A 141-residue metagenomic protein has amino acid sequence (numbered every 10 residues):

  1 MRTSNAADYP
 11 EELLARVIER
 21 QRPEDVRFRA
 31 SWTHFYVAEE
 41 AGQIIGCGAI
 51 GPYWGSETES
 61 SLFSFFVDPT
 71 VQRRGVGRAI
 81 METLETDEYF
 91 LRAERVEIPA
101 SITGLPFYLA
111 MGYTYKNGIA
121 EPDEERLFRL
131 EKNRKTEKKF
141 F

Functional and structural regions predicted by a protein language model:
M1-T70, M81-T83, I102: Acetyl-CoA-dependent GNAT
R74, R78: Residues forming the Rossmann-fold NAD(P)(H) cofactor-binding site
M81, E88-S101: Conserved GNAT acetyl-CoA-binding A-motif
R95-P99, T114-L130: Conserved catalytic-core motifs of GNAT/GCN5-like acyltransferases
Y108, Y113: Conserved active-site tyrosine of GNAT-family acetyltransferases
N133-F141: Conserved N-terminal entry element of GNAT/NAT acetyltransferase domains
